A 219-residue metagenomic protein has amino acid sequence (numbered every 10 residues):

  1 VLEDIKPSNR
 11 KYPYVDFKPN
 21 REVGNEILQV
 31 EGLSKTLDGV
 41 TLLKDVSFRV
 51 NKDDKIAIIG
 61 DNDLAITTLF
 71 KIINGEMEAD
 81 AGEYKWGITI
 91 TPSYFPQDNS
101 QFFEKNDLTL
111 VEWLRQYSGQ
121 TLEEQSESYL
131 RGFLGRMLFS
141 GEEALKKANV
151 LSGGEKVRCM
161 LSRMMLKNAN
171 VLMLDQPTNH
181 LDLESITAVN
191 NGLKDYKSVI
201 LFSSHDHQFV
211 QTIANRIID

Functional and structural regions predicted by a protein language model:
V1-D4, S100: Intrinsically disordered, low-complexity boundary segments flanking structured domains
E3-Q29: ABC-family P-loop ATPase nucleotide-binding domain
N20-D219: ABC ATP-binding cassette signature C-motif
